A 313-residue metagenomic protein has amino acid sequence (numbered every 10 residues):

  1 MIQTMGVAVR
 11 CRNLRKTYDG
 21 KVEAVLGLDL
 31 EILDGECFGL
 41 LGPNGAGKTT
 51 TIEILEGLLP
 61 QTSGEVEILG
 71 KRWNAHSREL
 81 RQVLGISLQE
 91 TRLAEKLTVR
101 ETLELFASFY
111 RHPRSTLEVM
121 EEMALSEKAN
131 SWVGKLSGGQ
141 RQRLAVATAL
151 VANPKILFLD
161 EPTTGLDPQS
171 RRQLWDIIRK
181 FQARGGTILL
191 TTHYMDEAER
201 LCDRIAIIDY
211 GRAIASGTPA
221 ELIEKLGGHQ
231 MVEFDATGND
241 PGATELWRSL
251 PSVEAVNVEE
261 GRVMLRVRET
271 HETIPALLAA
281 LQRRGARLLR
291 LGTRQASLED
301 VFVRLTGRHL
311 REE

Functional and structural regions predicted by a protein language model:
I2-Q3, E269-E313: C-terminal coupling/interaction segments
G6-C11, K16-A215: ABC transporter nucleotide-binding domains
W73, F109, T237-N239, T270 (+1 more regions): Short beta->alpha junction loops/turns
G85, A107, R111, E224-G228 (+2 more regions): A generic structural signal for secondary-structure junctions that act as hinges or helix/strand caps at the edges
T102, S115, V119, T218 (+5 more regions): Hydrophobic alpha-helical segments typical of transmembrane helices and their membrane-interface/capping positions
D176-R268: ABC transporter nucleotide-binding domain
